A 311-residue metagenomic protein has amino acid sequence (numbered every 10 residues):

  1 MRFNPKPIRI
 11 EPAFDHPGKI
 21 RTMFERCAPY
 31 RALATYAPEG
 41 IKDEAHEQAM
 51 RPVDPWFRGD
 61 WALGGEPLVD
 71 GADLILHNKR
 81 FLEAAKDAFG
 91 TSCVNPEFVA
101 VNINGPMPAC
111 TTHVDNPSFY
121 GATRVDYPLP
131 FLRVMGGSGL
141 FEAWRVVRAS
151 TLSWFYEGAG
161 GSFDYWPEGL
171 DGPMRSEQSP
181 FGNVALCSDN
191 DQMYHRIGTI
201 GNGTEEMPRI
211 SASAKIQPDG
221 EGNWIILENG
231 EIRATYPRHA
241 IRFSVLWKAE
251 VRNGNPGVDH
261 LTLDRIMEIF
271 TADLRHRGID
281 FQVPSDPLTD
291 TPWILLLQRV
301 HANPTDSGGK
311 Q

Functional and structural regions predicted by a protein language model:
M1, G90-C93, F141-R145, F155 (+2 more regions): A general structural signal for short secondary-structure junctions and capping/turn motifs
M1-A62: Generic N-terminal leader segments that precede the first folded domain
P5-P7, P96-F98, V146-L152, G160 (+2 more regions): Extracellular structured ligand-interaction cores
R9-I10, A32-T35, C93-N102, S162-Y165 (+2 more regions): A structural signal for short, well-ordered beta-strand segments and their strand-loop junctions that often border
A37-D54, F119-G137, I200-R233: Charged, glycine/proline-rich intrinsically disordered loops and linkers
V53-P128, L132-W144: Signature of the catalytic double-stranded beta-helix
V114-V184: Glycine- and acidic-residue-rich phosphate-binding/metal-coordinating active-site segment common to enzymes that handle
G158-Q311: Catalytic core of Fe(II)/2-oxoglutarate
